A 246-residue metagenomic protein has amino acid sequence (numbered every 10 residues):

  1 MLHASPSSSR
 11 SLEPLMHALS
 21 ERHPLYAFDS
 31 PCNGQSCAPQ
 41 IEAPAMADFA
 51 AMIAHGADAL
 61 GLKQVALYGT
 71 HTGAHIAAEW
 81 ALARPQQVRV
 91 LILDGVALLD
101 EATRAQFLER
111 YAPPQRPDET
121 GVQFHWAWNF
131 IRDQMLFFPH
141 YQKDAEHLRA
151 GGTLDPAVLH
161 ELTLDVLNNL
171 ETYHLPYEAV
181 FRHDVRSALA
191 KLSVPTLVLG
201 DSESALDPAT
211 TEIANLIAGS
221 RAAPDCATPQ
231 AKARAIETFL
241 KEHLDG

Functional and structural regions predicted by a protein language model:
M1-A38: Conserved HGGG/HGGXW glycine-rich cap/lid loop of the alpha/beta-hydrolase fold
H17, P195-Q230: Conserved loop-alpha-helix segment in the C-terminal half of the alpha/beta-hydrolase fold that carries the catalytic
A47-V65: Conserved acidic catalytic loop of the alpha/beta-hydrolase fold
F49, L67-G69, D94: Short beta-strand immediately N-terminal to the catalytic nucleophile in serine-hydrolase-like folds
G69-A77: Gly/Ala-rich beta-loop-alpha elbow adjacent to hydrolase catalytic centers
L82, R89-F124: Flexible "cap/lid" loop of the alpha/beta hydrolase fold
Q123-A179, S187-A188: Conserved alpha/beta-hydrolase catalytic His-Asp/Glu region
D165-T211: Conserved serine/cysteine hydrolase catalytic core
